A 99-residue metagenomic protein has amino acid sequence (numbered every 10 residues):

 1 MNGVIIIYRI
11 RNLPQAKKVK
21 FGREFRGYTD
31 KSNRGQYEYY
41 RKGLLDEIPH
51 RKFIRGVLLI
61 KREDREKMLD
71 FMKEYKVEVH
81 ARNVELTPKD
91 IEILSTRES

Functional and structural regions predicted by a protein language model:
M1-N2, I54: A structure-centric signal for secondary-structure junctions around beta-strands
N2-R11: Active-site-flanking beta-strand signature of metal-NTP-handling nucleotidyl enzymes and homologous cyclase-like
R11-D30: Short, solvent-exposed beta-strand-terminating loops
N12-Q15, R65, L86-P88: Generic "edge-of-domain/loop-turn" microfeature
Y28-V77: Short, intrinsically disordered low-complexity segments
V77-K89: Terminal, non-globular segments
E92-S99: Short, low-order "capping/linker" segments at domain edges
